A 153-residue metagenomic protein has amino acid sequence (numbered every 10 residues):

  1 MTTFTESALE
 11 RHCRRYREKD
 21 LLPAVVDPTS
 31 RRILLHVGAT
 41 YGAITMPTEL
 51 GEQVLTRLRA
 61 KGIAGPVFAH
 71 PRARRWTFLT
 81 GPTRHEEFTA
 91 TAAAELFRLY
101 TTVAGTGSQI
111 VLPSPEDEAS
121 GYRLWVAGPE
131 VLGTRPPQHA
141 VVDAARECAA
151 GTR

Functional and structural regions predicted by a protein language model:
M1-A73, G81-E86, D117, G121-Y122 (+1 more regions): Signature for HUH/AEP ssDNA processing cores
T80-G105: Helical (often loop-to-helix) elements that flank the catalytic cores of nucleotide-handling enzymes
V103-A127: A recognition module on extended beta-rich or small alphabeta surfaces enriched in W/G with H and D/E
